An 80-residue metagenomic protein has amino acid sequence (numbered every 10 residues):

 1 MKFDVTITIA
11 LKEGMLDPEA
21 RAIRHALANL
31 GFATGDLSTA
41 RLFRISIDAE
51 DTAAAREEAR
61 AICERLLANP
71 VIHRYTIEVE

Functional and structural regions predicted by a protein language model:
M1-E80: Long, contiguous binding/interaction regions
